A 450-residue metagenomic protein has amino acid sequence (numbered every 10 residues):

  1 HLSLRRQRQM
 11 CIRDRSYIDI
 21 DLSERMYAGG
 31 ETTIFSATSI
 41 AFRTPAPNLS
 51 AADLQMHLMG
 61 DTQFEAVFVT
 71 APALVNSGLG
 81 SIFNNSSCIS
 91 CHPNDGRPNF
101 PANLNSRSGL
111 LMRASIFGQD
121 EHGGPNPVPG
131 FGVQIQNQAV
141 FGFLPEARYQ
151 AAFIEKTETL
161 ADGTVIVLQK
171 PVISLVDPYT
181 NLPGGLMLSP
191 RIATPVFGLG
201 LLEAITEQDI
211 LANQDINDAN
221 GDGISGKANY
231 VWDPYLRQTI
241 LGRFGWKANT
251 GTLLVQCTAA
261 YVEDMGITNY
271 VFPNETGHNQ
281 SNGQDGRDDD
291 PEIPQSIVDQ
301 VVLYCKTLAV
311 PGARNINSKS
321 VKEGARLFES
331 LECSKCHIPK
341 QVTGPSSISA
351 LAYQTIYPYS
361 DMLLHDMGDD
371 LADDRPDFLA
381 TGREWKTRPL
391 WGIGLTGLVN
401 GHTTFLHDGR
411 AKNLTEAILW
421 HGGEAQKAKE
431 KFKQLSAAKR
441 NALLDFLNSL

Functional and structural regions predicted by a protein language model:
H1-R8, I12: Single conserved hydrophobic/aromatic residue that forms the stacking wall/gate of nucleotide- or nucleobase-binding
D19-Y27, E31-H57, T62-I297: Extracytoplasmic redox metalloprotein regions
A51-D95, V302-L303, A313-Q341, A352-Y353 (+2 more regions): Sequence/structural segment immediately N-terminal to covalent heme-attachment motifs in c-type and related
D53, S81, S189, W246 (+7 more regions): Active-site-proximal structural scaffolding
L54, N94-R97, Q136-I173, R287-A313 (+2 more regions): C-terminal capping alpha-helices of c-type cytochrome domains
E65-V69, P93-G96, L201, T258 (+6 more regions): Sec-exported extracytoplasmic/periplasmic mature domains
G78-N85, I89-S90, N99-Q119, P195-F197 (+3 more regions): Gly/Gly-Pro-rich "capping" loops immediately C-terminal to redox-active cysteine motifs in periplasmic/lumenal
